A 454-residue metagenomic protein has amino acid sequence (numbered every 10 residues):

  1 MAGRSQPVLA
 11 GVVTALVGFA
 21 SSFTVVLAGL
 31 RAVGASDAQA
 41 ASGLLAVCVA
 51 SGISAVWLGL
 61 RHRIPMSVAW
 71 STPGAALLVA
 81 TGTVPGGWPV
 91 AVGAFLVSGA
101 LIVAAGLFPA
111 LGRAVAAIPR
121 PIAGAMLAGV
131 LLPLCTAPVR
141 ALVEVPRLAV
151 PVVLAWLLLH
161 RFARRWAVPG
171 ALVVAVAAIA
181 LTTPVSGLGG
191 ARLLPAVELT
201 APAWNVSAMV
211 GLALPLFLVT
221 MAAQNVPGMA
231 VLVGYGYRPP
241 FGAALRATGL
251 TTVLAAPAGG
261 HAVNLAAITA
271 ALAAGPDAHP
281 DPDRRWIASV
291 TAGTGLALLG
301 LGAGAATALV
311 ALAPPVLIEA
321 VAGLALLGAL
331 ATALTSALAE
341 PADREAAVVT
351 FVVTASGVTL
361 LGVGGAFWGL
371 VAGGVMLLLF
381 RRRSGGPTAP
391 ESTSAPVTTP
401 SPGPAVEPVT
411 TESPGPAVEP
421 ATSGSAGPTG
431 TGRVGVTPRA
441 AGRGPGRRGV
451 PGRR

Functional and structural regions predicted by a protein language model:
M1-S42, P169-F241: Helix-loop-helix hairpins and the membrane-proximal interhelical loops of multi-pass alpha-helical transport proteins
S5-V8, P151, V210, R246-L250 (+1 more regions): Alpha-helical membrane-protein architecture signal
P7-V25, L45-A123, P239-L327: Helix-loop-helix junctions within the multi-pass membrane cores of secondary transporters/permeases
G29, L78, A114, C135-V139 (+3 more regions): Hydrophobic alpha-helical interface/terminus motif in multipass membrane transporters
P85-S186, T291-G386: Membrane-embedded alpha-helical modules
G374-P390, G442, G449-R454: Terminal cytosolic tails of multi-pass membrane transporters, especially the segment immediately following the final
P387-P396, S401-P404, P408, S413-P416 (+3 more regions): Intrinsically disordered, low-complexity proline-rich tandem-repeat tracts
